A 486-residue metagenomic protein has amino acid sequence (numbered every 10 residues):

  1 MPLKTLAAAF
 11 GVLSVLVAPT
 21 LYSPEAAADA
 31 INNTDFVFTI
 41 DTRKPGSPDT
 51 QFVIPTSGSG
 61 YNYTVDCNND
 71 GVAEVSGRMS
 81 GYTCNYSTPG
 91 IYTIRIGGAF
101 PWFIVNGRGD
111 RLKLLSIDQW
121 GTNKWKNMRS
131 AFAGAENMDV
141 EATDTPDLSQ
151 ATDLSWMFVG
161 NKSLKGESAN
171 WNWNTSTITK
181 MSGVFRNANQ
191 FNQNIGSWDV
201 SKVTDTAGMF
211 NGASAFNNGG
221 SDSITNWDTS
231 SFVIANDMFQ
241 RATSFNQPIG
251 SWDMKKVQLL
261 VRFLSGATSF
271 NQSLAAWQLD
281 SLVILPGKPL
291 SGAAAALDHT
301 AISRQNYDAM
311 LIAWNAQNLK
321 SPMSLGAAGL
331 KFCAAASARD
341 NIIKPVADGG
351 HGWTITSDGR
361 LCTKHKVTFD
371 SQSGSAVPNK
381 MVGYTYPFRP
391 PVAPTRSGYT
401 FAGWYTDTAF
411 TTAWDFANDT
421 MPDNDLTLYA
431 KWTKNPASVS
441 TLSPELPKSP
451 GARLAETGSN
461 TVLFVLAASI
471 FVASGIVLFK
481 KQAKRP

Functional and structural regions predicted by a protein language model:
M1-A8: Bacterial N-terminal signal peptides that target proteins for export
T5, S459-A468: Short, hydrophobic alpha-helical membrane anchors of single-pass surface/secreted proteins
L16-E25: C-terminal segment of classical bacterial N-terminal signal peptides
E25-I31, R485-P486: Ser/Thr/Pro/Gly-rich low-complexity linker/stalk segments immediately outside membranes or between
A28-K364: Negatively charged
T363-P436: Secondary-structure capping and domain/repeat boundary segments
Y429-E456: C-terminal low-complexity, Ser/Thr- and acidic/Pro-rich disordered "stalk" regions positioned immediately N-terminal
V465-P486: C-terminal membrane-anchoring or membrane-association module
